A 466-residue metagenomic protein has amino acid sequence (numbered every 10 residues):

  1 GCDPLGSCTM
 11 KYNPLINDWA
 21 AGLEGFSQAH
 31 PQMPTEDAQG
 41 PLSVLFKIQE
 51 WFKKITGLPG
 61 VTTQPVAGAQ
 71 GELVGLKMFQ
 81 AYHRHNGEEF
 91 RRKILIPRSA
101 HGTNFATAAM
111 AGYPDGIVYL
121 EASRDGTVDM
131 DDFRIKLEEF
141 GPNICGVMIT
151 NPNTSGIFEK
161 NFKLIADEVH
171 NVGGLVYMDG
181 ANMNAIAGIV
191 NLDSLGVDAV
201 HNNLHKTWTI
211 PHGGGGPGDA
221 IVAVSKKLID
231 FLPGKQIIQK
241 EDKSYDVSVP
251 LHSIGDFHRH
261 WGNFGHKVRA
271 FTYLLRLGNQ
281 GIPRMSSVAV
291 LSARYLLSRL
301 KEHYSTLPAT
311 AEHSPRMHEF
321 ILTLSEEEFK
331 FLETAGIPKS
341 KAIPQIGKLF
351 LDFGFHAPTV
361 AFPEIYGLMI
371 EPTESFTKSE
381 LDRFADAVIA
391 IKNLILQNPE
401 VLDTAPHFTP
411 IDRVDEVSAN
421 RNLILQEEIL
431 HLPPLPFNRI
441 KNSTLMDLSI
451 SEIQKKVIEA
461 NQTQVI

Functional and structural regions predicted by a protein language model:
G1-G60, P65, K77, R84 (+4 more regions): Non-catalytic terminal extensions of PLP-dependent enzymes
G1-I16, Q64-G75, W208-A223, W261-H266: Conserved phosphate/anionic-ligand binding catalytic regions in large, soluble enzymes, centered on
G6, Q64, P97, T150-T154 (+7 more regions): Glycine- and other small-residue-rich loops at beta-strand/loop junctions that grip anionic moieties
G40, Q70-S244, H252, I337 (+2 more regions): Conserved PLP-enzyme active-site core in the AAT-like
